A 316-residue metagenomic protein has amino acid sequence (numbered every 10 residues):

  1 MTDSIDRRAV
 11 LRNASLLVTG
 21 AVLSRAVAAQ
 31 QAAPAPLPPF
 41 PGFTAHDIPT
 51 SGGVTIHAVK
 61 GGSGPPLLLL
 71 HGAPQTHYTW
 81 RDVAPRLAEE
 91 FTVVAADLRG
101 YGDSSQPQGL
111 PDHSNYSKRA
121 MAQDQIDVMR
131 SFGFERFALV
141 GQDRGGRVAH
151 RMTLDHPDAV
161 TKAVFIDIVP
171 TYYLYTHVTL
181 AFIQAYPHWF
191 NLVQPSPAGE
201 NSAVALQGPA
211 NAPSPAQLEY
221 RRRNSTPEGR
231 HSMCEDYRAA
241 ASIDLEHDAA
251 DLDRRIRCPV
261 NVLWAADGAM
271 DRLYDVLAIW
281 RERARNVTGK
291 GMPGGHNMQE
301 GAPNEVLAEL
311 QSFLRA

Functional and structural regions predicted by a protein language model:
T2-V18: N-terminal secretory signal peptides and thylakoid transit peptides that target proteins across membranes
N13-H46: An N-terminal hydrophobic leader/cap segment in hydrolases
A14, Q125, V306, L310: Hydrophobic "lid"/C-terminal helical patch of Rossmann-like NAD(P)-dependent dehydrogenase/epimerase domains
A32-A45, V54-I56, S63-P66, V94 (+4 more regions): Flexible "cap/lid" subdomain of the alpha/beta-hydrolase fold that forms the substrate-access gate
T50-S51: Structural motif
K60-Q106: Conserved HGGG/HGGXW glycine-rich cap/lid loop of the alpha/beta-hydrolase fold
G72, G301-A302: Active-site helix-initiating loop/hinge in glycosyltransferases
D82-P85, E89, L154-D155, A308 (+1 more regions): Short, well-ordered alpha-helices that flank and scaffold nucleotide-derived cofactor binding pockets
